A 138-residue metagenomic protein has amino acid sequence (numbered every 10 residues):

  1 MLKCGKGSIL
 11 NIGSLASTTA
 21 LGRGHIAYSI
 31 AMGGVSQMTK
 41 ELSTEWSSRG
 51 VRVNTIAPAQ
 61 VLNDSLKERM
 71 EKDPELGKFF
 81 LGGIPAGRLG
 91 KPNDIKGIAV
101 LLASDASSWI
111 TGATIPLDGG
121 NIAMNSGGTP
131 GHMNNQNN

Functional and structural regions predicted by a protein language model:
K3, L10-G34, T39-S48, Q60-V61: Catalytic loop of short-chain dehydrogenase/reductase
C4, L21-R23, L66-E68, S126-G128: Conserved catalytic-core motifs of eukaryotic protein kinase domains, centered on the activation segment
T18, V53, A57-E68: Short, flexible catalytic-loop segment of classical short-chain dehydrogenase/reductase
T39-K40, K96-A99, A103: Short-chain dehydrogenase/reductase
S47, R52, I110-G112: Short, small/polar-rich loop/turn modules that mediate ligand/substrate recognition or access, typified
E68-I84, M133-N138: A short C-terminal helix-loop "cap" of Rossmann-like NAD(P)-dependent dehydrogenase/epimerase domains
I84-I95, A106: A conserved structural motif in NAD(P)-dependent oxidoreductases
V100, T111-N138: Short C-terminal tail/terminal secondary-structure segment of NAD(P)H-dependent dehydrogenase/reductase domains
